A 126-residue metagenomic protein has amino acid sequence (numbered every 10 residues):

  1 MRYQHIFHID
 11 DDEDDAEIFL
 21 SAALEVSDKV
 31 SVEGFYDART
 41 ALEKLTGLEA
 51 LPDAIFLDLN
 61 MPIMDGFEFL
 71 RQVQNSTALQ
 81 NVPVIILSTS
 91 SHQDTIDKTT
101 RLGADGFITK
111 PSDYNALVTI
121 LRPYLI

Functional and structural regions predicted by a protein language model:
Y3-A23, I55: Conserved acidic segment of CheY-like receiver
G34-A54, V118: Acidic, metal-coordinating helix/loop segments flanking the phosphotransfer/catalytic sites of two-component signaling
M61: Receiver (REC) domain active-site loop signature in two-component systems and cognate sites in sensor histidine kinases
S112-L121: C-terminal output helix
